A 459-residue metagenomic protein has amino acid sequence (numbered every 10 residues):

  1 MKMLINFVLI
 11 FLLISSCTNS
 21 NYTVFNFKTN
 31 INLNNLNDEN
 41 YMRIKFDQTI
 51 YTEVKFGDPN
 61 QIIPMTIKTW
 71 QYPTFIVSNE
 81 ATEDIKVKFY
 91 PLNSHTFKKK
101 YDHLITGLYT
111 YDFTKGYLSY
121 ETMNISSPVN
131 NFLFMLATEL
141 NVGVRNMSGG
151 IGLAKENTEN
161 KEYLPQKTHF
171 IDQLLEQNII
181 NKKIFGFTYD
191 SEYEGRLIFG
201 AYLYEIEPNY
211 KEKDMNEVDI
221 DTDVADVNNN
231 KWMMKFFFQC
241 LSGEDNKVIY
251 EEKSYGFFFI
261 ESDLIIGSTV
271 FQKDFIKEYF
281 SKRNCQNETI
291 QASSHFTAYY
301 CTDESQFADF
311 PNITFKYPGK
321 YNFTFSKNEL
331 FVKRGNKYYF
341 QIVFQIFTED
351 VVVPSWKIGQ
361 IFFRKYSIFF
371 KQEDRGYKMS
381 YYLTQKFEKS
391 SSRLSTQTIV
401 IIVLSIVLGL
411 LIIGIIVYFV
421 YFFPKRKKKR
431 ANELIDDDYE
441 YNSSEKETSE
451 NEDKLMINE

Functional and structural regions predicted by a protein language model:
K2-S20: Cleavable N-terminal signal peptides of Sec/SRP-targeted secreted and luminal proteins
C17-M65, Y72-T74, L394, L408-G414: N-terminal accessory segments
N19-F46, N124-Y250, Q341-I346: Aspartyl protease catalytic domain
S20-V24, M135-L140, S191, G267-S268 (+1 more regions): Aspartic protease catalytic domain
N37, K45-L140, T289: Signature of the N-terminal lobe/flap region of pepsin-like aspartyl proteases
E53-F56, L118-P128, Q173, F187 (+2 more regions): Short conserved beta-strand and strand-loop elements enriched in small hydrophobics with frequent Asp/Gly
V54-F56, P64-T69, T74-I76, G150 (+4 more regions): Short hydrophobic beta-strand that contains or immediately precedes a catalytic carboxylate
Y255-N284, T289, H295-Y299: Extracytoplasmic, non-cytosolic globular domains
